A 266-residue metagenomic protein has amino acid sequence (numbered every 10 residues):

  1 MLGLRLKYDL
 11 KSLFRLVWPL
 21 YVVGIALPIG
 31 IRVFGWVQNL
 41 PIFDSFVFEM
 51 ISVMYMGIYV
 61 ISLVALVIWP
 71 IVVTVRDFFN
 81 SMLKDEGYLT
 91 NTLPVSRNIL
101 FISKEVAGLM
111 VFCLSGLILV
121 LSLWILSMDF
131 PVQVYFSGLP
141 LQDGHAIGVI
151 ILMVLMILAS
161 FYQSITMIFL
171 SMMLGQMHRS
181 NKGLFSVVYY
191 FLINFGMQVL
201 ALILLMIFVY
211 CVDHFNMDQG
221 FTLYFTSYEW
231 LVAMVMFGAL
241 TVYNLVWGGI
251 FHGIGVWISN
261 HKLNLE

Functional and structural regions predicted by a protein language model:
M1-V22: Aromatic- and glycine-rich beta-strand/loop motifs that create alpha-glucan
L6-K7, S171-L184, Y243-E266: Junction motif at the cytosolic side of a transmembrane helix
R15-L40, G57-I71, L109, C113-I118 (+1 more regions): Hydrophobic alpha-helical transmembrane segments of multi-pass membrane transport/permease proteins
G24, I168-S171, G183-F195: Central hydrophobic cores of alpha-helical transmembrane segments in multi-pass integral membrane proteins
I42-L83, F225-Y243: Membrane-embedded or membrane-proximal helical elements that form or frame transporter/channel pores
V47-P70, S103-M173: Secretory targeting signals
N80-A107: Helix-loop-helix units of permease transmembrane domains in multi-pass membrane transporters, especially ABC
A159-S164, S227-K262: Alpha-helical transmembrane segments of multi-pass membrane transporters/translocases
